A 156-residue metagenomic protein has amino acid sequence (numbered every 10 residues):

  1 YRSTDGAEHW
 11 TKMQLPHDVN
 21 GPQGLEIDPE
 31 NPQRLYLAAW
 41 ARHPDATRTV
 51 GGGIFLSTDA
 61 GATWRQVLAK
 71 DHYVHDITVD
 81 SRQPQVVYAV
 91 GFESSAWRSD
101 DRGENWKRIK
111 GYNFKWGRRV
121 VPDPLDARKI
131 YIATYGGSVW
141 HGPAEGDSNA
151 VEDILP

Functional and structural regions predicted by a protein language model:
Y1-P156: Extracellular glycan-interacting surfaces
